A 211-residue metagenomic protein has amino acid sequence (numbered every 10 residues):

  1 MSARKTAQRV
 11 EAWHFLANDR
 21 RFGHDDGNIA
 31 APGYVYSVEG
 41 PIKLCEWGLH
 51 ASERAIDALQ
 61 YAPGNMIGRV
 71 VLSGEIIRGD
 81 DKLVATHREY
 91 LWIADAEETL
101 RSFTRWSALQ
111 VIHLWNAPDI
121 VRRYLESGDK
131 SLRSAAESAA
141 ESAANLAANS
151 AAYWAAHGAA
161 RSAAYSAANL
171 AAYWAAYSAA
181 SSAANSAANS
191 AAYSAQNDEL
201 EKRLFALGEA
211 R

Functional and structural regions predicted by a protein language model:
M1-R211: Short, glycine-biased loop/turn motifs at secondary-structure junctions and in low-complexity Ser/Thr/Pro-rich termini
